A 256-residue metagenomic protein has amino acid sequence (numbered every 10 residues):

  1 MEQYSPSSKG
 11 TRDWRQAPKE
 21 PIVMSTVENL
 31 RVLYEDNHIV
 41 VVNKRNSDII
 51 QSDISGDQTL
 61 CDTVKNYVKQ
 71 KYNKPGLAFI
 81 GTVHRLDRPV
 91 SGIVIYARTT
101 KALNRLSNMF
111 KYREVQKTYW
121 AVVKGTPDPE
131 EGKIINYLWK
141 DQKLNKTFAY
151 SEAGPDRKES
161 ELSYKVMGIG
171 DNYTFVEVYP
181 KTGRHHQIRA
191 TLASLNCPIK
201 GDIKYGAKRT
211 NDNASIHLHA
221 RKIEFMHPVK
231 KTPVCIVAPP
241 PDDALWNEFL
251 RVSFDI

Functional and structural regions predicted by a protein language model:
M1-I256: RNA pseudouridine synthases
